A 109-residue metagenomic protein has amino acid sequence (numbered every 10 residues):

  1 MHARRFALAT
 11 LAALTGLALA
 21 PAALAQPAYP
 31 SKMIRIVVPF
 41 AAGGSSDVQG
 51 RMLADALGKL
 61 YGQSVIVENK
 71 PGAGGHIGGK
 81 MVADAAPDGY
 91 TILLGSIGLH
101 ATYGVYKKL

Functional and structural regions predicted by a protein language model:
M1, L24-A25: Basic/polar N-terminal segments that are highly enriched at the extreme N-terminus, encompassing both cleavable
H2-A3, G44: Helix N-cap and loop-to-helix transition residues
A3-T10: N-terminal export leaders
A13-L14: Repetitive helical segments and hydrophobic/amphipathic motifs
A25-L109: N-terminal (or domain-start) structured segment
